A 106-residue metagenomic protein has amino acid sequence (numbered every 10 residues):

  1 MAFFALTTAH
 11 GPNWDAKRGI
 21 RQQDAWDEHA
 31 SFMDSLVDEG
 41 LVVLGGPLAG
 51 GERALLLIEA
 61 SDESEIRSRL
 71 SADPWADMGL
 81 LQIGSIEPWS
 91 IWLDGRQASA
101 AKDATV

Functional and structural regions predicted by a protein language model:
M1-V106: Conserved, structured core segments of small domains
